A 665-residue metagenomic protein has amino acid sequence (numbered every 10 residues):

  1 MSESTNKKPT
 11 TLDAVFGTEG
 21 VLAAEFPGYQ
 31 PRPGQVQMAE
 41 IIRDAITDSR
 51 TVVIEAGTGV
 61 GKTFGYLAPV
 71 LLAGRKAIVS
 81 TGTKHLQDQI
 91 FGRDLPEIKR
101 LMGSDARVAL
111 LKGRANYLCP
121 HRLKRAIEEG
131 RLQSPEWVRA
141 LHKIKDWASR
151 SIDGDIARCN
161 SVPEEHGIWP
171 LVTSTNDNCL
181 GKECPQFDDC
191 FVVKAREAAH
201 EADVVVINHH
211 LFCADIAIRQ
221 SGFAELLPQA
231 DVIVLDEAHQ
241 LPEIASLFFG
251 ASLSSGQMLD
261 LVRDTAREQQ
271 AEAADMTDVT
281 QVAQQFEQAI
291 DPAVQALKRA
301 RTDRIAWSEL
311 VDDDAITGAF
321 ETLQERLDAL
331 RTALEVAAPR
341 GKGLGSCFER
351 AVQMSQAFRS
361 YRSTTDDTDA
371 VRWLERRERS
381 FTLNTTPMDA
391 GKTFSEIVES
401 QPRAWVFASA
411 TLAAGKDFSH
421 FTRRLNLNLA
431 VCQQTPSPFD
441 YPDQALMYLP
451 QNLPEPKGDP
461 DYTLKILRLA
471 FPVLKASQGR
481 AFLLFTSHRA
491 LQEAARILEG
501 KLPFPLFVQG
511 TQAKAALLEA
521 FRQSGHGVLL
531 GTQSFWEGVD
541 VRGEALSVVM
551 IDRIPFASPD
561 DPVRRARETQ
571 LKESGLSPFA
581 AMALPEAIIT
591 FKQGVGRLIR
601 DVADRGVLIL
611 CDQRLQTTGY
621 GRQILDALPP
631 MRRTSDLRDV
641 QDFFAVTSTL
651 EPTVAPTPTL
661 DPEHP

Functional and structural regions predicted by a protein language model:
S2-E25, T58, R75-D203, H210 (+7 more regions): A substrate-engagement module of RecA-like helicase motors
R43-D44, T63-K76, R93-I98: Walker A/P-loop NTP-binding motif
T47-Y66: Walker A/P-loop
L72, D88, R93-P96, N176-D177 (+2 more regions): Signature of the SF2 helicase/ATPase Hel1-core->accessory helical subdomain module
P170-V205, I216-A224, A329-L453, D461-L467 (+3 more regions): A contiguous, basic/glycine-rich beta-loop/short-helix subdomain that forms a polymer-engagement track
E396, L453-T486: Conserved interdomain hinge at the start of the Helicase C-terminal
P450-D461, T511-Q616: Conserved RecA-like P-loop NTPase helicase motor core
T486-G510: Conserved helicase motor "Helicase C" RecA-like lobe of SF1/SF2 P-loop NTPases
